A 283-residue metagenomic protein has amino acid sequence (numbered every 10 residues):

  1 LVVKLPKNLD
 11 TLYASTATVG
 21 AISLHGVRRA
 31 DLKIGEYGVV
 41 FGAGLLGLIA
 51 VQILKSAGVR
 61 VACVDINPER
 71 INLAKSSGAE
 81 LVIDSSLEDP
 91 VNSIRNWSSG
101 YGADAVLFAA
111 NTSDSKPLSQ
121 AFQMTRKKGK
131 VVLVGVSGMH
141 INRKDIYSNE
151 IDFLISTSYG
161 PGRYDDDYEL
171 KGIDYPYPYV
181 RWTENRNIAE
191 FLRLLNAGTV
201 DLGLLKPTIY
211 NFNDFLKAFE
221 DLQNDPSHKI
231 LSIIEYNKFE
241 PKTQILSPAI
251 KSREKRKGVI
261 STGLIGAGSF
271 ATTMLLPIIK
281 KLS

Functional and structural regions predicted by a protein language model:
L1-V3, L222: Glycine-rich phosphate/adenylate-binding loop and adjacent beta-alpha elements of nucleotide- or dinucleotide-binding
D10-E88, N92: Mid-domain Rossmann-like dinucleotide-binding core that forms the NAD(H)/NADP(H) cofactor-binding site
A30-L32, N72, S77-L154: Glycine-rich cofactor phosphate-binding loops and adjacent beta1-alpha1 units of small-molecule cofactor enzyme domains
D65-I66, T157, S283: Conserved acidic E/D residue at the C-terminus of a beta-strand in Rossmann-like folds
N67, S137, Y159: Residues in the short beta-alpha loop(s) of Rossmann-like NAD(P)-binding domains
L81-S86, K206-D214: Short acidic-hydrophobic, aromatic-tinged amphipathic segments that line or gate anion-handling sites
N96, G100, A105-L107, V132-V136 (+6 more regions): C-terminal capping/lid region of NAD(P)-dependent oxidoreductase domains
T243-S283: N-terminal Rossmann-like dinucleotide-binding module
